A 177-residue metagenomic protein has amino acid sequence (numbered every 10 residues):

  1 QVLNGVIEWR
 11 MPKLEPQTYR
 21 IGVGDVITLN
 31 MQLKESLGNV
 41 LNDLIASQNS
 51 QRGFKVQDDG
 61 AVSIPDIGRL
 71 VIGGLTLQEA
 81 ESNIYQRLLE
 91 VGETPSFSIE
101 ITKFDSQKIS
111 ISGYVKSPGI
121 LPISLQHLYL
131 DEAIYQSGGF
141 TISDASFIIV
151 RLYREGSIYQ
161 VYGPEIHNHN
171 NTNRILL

Functional and structural regions predicted by a protein language model:
Q1-L177: Ser/Thr/Pro/Gly-biased, low-complexity, turn-/loop-rich segments that often occur immediately after N-terminal
